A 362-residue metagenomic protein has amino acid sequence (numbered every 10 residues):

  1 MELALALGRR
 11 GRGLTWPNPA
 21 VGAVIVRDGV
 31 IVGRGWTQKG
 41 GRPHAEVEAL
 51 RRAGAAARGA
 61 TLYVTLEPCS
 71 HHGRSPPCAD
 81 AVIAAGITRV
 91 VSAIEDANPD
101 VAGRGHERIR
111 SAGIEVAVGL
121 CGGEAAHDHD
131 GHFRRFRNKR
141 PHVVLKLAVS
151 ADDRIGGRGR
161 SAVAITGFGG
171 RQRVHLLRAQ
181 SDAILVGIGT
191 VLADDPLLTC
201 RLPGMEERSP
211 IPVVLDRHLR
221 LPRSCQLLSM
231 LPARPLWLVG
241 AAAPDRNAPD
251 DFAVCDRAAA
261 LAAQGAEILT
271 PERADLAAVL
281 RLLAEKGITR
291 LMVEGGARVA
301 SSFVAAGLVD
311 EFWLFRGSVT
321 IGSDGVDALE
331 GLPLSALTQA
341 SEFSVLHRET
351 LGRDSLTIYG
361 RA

Functional and structural regions predicted by a protein language model:
M1-W16, R135: Short, basic/aromatic recognition patches
A4, G22, C69, I109 (+7 more regions): Residue-level signal for inorganic ion chemistry
V21-G29, L147-A148, T357: Short beta-strand scaffold segments in enzyme catalytic cores
I25-E124, I211, A242-A248, E267 (+1 more regions): Zn2+-dependent cytidine deaminase-like catalytic core
A97-D100, G123, L192, R220-P222 (+2 more regions): Short gly/pro/ser/thr-enriched loop/turn and capping motifs at secondary-structure boundaries
R134-T289, R298-S301: Active-site ligand-binding patch in enzyme domains
A243, G331-A362: Conserved histidine-centered catalytic loops in small-molecule metabolism enzymes
A306-F343: Flexible, gly/pro- and Lys/Arg-enriched active-site loops
